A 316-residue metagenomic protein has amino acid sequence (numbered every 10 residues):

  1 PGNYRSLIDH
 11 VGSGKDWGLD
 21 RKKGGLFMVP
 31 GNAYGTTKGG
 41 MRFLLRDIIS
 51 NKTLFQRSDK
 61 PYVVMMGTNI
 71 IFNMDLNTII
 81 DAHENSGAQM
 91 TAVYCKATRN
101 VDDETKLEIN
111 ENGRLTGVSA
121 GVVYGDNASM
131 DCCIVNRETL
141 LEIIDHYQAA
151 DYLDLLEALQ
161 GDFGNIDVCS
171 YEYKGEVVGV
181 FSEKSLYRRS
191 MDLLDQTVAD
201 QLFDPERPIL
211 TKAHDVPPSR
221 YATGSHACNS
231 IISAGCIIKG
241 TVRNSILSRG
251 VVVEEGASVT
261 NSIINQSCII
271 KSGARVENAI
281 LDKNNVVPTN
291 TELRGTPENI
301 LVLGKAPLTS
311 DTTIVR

Functional and structural regions predicted by a protein language model:
P1-M191, L303: Unchanged
E138, H146-R316: Left-handed beta-helix
